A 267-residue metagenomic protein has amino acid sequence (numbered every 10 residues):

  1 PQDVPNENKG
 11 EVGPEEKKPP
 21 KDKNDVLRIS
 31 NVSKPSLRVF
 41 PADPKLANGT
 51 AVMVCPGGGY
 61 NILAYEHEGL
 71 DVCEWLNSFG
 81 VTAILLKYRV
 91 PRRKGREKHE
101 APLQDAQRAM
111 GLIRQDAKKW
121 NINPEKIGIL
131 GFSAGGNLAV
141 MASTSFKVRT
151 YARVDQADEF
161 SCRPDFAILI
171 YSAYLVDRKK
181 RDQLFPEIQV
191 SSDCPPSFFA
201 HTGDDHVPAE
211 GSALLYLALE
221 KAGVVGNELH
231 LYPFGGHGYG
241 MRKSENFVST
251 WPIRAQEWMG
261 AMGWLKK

Functional and structural regions predicted by a protein language model:
P1-A47: N-terminal cap/lid segment of alpha/beta-hydrolase-fold proteins
N48-G57: Short beta-strand element of the alpha/beta-hydrolase
A64-Y65, D71, Y88-P124, E245-V248: Catalytic nucleophile-loop/oxyanion-hole region of alpha/beta-hydrolase and closely related hydrolase-like folds
Y65-L85: Short amphipathic alpha-helix adjacent to the substrate-entry channel of hydrolases
Q104-D193: Primarily recognizes the serine-hydrolase "nucleophile elbow" in alpha/beta-hydrolase and SGNH/GDSL folds
V176, G203-P208: Acidic catalytic loop of the alpha/beta-hydrolase fold
D193, F198-H201: Short beta-strand/loop motif that positions the catalytic acidic residue of the alpha/beta-hydrolase fold
A213-Y216, K221-K267: C-terminal catalytic histidine-bearing segment of alpha/beta-hydrolase fold enzymes
